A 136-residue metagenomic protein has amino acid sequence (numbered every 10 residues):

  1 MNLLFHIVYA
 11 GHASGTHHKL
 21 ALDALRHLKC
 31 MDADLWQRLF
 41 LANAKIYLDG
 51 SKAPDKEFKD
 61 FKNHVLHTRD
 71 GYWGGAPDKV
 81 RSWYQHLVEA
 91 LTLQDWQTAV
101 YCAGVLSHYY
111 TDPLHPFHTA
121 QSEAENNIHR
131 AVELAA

Functional and structural regions predicted by a protein language model:
M1-L93, Y101, T119-A136: N-terminal, motif-rich segments that launch catalysis or mediate targeting to/interaction with membranes, typified by
T98-A120: Active-site alpha-helical segments that house and flank conserved acidic catalytic motifs for diphosphate chemistry
